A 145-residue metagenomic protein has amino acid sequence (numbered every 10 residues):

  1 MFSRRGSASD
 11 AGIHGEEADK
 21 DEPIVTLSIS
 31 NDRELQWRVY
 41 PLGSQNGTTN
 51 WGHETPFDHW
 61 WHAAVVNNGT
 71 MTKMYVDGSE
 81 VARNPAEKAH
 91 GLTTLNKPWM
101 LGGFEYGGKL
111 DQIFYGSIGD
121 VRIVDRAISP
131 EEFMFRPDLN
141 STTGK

Functional and structural regions predicted by a protein language model:
M1-K145: Extracellular glycan-associated modules
